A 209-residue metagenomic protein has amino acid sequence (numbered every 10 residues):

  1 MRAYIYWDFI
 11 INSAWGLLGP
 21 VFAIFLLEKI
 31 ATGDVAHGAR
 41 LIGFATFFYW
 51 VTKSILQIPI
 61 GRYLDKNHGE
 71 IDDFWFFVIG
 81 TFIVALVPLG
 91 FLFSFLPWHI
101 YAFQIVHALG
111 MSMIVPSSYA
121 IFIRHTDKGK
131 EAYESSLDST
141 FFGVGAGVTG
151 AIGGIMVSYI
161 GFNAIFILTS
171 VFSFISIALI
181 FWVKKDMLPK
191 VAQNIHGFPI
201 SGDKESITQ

Functional and structural regions predicted by a protein language model:
M1-W50: Helix-loop boundary and gating motifs at the non-cytosolic
F9, W98-I114: Hydrophobic core of transmembrane alpha-helices in multi-pass small-molecule transporters, especially MFS/SLC-type
F22, M113-T126: Intracellular juxtamembrane helix-capping segments at the cytosolic ends of symmetry-related transmembrane helices
A36-G38, I155-S173: A membrane-interface helix-boundary motif in multi-pass transporters
L41, D72, K130-L137: Cytoplasmic loop-to-transmembrane helix junctions
W50-I58, A146-G147: Residue-level signature of mid-helix packing/kink "hotspots" within the transmembrane helices of 12-pass Major
I55-I71, V157: Helix-to-loop junctions at the C-terminal end of transmembrane segments in multipass secondary transporters
D72-L89, S170: Structural signature of the two symmetry-related core transmembrane helices
